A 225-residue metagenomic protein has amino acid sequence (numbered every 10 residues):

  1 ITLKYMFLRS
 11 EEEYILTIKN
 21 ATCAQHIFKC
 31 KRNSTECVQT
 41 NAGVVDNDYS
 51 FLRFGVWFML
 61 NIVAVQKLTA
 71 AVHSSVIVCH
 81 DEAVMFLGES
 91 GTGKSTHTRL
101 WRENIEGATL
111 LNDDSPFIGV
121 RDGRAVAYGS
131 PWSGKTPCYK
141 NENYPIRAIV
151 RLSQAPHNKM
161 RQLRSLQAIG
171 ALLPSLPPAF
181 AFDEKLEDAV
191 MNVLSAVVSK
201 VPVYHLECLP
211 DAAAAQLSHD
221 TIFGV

Functional and structural regions predicted by a protein language model:
I1-S90, L100-L111, P116-V225: A noncatalytic interaction/capping subdomain that flanks phosphate/NTP-handling catalytic cores
K94: Conserved lysine of the Walker
H97: Hydrophobic positions on the alpha1 helix immediately C-terminal to the Walker A/P-loop
